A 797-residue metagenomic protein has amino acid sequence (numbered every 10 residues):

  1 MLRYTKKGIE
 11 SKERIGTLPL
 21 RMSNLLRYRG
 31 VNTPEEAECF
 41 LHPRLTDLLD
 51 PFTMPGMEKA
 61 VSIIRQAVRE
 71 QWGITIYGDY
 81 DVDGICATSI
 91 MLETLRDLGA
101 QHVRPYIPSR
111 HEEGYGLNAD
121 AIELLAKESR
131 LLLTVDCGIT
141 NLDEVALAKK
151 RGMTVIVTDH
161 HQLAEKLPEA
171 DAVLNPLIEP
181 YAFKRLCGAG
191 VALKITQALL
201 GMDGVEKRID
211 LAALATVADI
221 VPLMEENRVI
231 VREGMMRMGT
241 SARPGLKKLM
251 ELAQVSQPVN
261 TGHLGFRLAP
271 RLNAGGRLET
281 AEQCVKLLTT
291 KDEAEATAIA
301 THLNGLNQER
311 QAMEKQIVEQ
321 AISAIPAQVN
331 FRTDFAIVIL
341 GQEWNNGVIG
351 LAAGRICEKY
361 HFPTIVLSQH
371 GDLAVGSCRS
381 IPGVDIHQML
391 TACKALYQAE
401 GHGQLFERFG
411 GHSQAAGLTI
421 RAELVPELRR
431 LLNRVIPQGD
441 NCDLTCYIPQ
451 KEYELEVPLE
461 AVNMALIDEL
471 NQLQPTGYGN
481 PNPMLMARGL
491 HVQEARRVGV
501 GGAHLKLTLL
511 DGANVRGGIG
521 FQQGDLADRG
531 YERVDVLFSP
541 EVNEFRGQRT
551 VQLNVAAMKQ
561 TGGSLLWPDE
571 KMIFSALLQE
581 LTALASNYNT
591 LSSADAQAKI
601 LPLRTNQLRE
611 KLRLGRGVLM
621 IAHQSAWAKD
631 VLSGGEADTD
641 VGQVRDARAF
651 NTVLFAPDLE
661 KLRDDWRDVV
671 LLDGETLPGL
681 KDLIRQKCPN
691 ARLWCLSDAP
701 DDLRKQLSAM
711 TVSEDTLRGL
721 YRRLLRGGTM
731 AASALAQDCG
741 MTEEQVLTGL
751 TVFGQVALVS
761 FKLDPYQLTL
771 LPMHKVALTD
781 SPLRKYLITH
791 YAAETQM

Functional and structural regions predicted by a protein language model:
R3, K7-L131, R151-G152, E169 (+3 more regions): Hydrophobic helix-and-loop "lid/oligomerization" segment in the mid-to-C-terminal part of catalytic domains
D79-Y80, P108-H111, C137-G138, H160-L163 (+7 more regions): Short, ordered loop/turn segments at secondary-structure junctions
I90, P168-A218, E225, G411 (+2 more regions): Short alpha-helices
M91, R228-P270, A274-I322, E358 (+5 more regions): Acidic, two-metal ion nucleic-acid-processing modules in DNA metabolism proteins
E123-A198, K207, M224: Active-site cavity-forming subdomains of large catalytic enzyme subunits
V135, L340-E343, I621-W627, Q643-D646 (+3 more regions): Structural motif
T364, D665-L672: A short beta-strand element within the Helicase C-terminal
L671-A709: Long, low-complexity, charged/polar intrinsically disordered regions in eukaryotic proteins
